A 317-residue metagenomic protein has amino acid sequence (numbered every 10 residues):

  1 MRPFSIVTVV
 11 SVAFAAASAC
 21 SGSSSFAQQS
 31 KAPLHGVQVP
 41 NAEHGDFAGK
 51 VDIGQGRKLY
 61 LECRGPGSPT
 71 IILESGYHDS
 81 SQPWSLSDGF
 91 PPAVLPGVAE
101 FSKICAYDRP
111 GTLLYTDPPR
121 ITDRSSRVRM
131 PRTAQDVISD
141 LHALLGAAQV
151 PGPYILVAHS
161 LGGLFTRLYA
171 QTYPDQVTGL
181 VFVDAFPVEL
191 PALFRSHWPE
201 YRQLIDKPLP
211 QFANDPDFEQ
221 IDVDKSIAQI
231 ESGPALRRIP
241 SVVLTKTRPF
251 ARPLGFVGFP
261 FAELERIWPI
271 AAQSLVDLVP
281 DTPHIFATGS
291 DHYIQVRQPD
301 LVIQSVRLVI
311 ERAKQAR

Functional and structural regions predicted by a protein language model:
G36-K58: N-terminal cap/lid segment of alpha/beta-hydrolase-fold proteins
V51-D117: Conserved HGGG/HGGXW glycine-rich cap/lid loop of the alpha/beta-hydrolase fold
A106-I155: Active-site loop/oxyanion-hole signature of alpha/beta-hydrolase fold enzymes
P151-E189: Conserved hydrolase catalytic core segment
V181-E219, V223, G255: Flexible "cap/lid" loop of the alpha/beta hydrolase fold
V243-T245: Short beta-strand/loop motif that positions the catalytic acidic residue of the alpha/beta-hydrolase fold
F256-S290: Conserved loop-alpha-helix segment in the C-terminal half of the alpha/beta-hydrolase fold that carries the catalytic
P280-R317: Catalytic active-site module of serine/aspartate enzymes centered on a nucleophile-bearing elbow/loop
